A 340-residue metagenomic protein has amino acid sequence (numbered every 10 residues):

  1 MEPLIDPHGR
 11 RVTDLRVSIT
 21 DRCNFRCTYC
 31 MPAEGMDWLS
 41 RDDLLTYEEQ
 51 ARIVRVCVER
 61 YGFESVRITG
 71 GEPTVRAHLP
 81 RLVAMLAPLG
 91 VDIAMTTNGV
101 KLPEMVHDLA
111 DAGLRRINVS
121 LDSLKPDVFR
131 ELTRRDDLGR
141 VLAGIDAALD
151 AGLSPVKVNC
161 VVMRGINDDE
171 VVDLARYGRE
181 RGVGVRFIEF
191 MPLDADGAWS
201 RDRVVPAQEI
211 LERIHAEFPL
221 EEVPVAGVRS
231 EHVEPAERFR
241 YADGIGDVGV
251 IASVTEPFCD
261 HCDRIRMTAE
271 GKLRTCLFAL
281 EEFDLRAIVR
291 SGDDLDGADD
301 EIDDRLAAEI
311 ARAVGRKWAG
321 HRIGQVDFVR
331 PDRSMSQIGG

Functional and structural regions predicted by a protein language model:
M1-I5, E256-G340: Radical SAM enzyme core and accessory elements
M1-R16, T28, E59-R60, A236-D247 (+2 more regions): N-terminal [4Fe-4S]-dependent radical SAM core
P7-E48, Y61: Canonical Radical SAM [4Fe-4S] cluster-binding loop centered on the CxxxCxxC motif and its immediate flanking residues
D14, S18, R67, K157 (+3 more regions): Conserved beta-strand segments that form the floor/walls of ligand-binding pockets within enzyme and binding domains
F25, P126-D127, P257, F283: Glycine-centered loop/turn positions within well-structured domains that cap or flank conserved ligand/cofactor-binding
R26, C30, R76, D127 (+3 more regions): Residues that scaffold the ATP/ADP-binding catalytic core of kinase and kinase-like folds
L44-I68, E72-I188: Radical SAM/AdoMet-radical enzyme domain recognition
D127-R130, R135-L142, D146, D150-V156 (+4 more regions): Radical SAM enzyme [4Fe-4S]-AdoMet core and its adjacent flexible, acidic and glycine-rich loops/tails across
